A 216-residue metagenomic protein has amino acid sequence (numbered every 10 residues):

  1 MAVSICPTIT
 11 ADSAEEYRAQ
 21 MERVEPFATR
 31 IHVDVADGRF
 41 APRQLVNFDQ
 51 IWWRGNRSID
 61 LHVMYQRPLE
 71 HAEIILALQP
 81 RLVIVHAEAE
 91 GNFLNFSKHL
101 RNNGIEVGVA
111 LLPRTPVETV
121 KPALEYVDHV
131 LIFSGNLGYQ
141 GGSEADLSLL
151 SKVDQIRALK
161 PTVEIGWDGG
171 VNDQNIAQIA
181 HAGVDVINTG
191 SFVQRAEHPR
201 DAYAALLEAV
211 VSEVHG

Functional and structural regions predicted by a protein language model:
M1-L82, E90-N92, R101, E106-V107 (+7 more regions): Conserved N-terminal beta1-alpha1 strand-loop-helix module at the mouth
T8, H62, A110, F133 (+2 more regions): Generic beta-sheet signal
G38-R39, L137, G169, S191: Flexible, active-site-adjacent loop/turn segments at secondary-structure boundaries
M64-Q66, A87-E90, L112-R114, G135: Beta-hairpin (beta-strand-turn-beta-strand) motif
A87-G91, L131-G142, A182-Y203: Glycine-rich phosphate-binding active-site loops on the catalytic face of alpha/beta enzymes
T115-T119, Y139-Q140: A short, acidic/glycine-rich surface segment
I132, N136, S143-V186: Active-site/ligand-binding-proximal alpha/beta "capping" segment
